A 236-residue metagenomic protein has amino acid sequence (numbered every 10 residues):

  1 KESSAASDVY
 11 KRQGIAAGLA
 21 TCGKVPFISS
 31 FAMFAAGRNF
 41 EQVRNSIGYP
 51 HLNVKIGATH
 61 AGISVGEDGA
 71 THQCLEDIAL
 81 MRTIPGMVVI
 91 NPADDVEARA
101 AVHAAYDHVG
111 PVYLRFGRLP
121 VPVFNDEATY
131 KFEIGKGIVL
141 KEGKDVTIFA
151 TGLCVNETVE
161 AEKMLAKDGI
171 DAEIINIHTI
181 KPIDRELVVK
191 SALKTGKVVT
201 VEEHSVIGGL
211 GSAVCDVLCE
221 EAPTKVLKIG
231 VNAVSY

Functional and structural regions predicted by a protein language model:
K1-A6, Y10: Single conserved hydrophobic/aromatic residue that forms the stacking wall/gate of nucleotide- or nucleobase-binding
S4, L52, P85, L193 (+1 more regions): Structured loop/turn residues at beta-strand edges in well-structured enzyme cores
S7, F27, G196-T200: Short, structured active-site "lid" loops
Y10, R44-I47, C215: Conserved protein kinase catalytic domain
K11-Q13, A36, D95-A98, T179-D184: Short acidic loop-to-helix transition motifs that present clustered carboxylates
Q13-G14, E41-R44, R99, H103 (+3 more regions): Amphipathic, non-transmembrane alpha-helical secondary structure
G18-T147, N156, A172: Conserved thiamine diphosphate
V65-G66, G117-Y236: Thiamine diphosphate
